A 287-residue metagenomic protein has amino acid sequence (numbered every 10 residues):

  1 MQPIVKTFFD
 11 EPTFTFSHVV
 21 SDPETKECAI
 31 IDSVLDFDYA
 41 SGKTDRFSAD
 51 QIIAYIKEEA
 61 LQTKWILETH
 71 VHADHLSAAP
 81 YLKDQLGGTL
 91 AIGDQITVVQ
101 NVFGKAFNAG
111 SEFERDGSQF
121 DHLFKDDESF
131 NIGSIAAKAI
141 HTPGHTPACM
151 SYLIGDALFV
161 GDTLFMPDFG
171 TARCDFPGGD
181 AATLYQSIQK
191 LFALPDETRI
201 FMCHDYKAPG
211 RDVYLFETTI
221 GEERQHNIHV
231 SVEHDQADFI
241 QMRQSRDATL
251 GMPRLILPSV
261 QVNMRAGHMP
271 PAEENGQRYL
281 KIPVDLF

Functional and structural regions predicted by a protein language model:
Q2-P3, Q95, Q186-R199, C203-F287: Accessory terminal helices/loops
Q2-Q62, S151-V160, P167: Conserved beta-strand hairpin/beta-sheet module of binuclear metal-dependent hydrolase folds, prominently
I4-F8, V19, D126-I154: Core dinuclear metal-dependent hydrolase active-site scaffold
T13, F37-D38, V71-L76, T97-Q100 (+3 more regions): Active-site environment of divalent metal-dependent phosphoester hydrolases
V20, D32, H70, L82 (+6 more regions): Divalent metal-coordination and catalytic microenvironments
I31, Q62-V71, A91-D94, T142-G144 (+2 more regions): Active-site neighborhood of phospho(di)ester-bond hydrolases with catalytic His/Asp-centered motifs
L35-F37, S41-G133, Q225-H226: Active-site HxH/HxHxD metal-binding segment of metal-dependent hydrolases
T171-L194: Active-site-adjacent loop/tail segments of enzyme domains
